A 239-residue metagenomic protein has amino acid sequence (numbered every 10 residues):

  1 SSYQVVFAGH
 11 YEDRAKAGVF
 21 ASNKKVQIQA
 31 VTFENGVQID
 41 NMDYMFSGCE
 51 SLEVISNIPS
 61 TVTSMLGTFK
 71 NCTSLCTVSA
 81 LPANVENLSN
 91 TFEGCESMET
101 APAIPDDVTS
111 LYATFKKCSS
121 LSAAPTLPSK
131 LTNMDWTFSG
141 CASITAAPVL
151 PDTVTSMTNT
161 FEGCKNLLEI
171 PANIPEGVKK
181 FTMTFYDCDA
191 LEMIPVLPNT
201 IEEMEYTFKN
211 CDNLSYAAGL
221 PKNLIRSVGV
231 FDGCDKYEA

Functional and structural regions predicted by a protein language model:
S1-V5, K25-D40, E50-S64, T73-N87 (+7 more regions): Structural signature of tandem-repeat unit edges
S2-K24: Extended Gly/Ser/Thr-rich low-complexity repeat segments, especially those forming or decorating extracellular
T68, T91, T114, T137 (+3 more regions): Leucine-rich solenoid repeat scaffolds
